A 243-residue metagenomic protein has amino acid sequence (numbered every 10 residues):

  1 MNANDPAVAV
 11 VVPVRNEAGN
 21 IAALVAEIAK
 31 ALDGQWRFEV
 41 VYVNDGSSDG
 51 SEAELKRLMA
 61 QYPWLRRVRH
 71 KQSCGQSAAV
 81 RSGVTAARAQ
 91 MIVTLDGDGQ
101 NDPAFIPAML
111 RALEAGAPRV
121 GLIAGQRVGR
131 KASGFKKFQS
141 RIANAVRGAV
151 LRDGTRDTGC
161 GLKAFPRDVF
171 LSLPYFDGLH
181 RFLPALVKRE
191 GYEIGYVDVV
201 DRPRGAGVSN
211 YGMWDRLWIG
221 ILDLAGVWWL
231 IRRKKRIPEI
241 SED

Functional and structural regions predicted by a protein language model:
M1-A7, A145, R152, F176-D243: Hydrophobic helical membrane-anchoring modules
M1-G134, D168, S172, A185-R189 (+2 more regions): Structured catalytic core of nucleotide-sugar glycosyltransferases
V14-E17, C160, G220: Hydrophobic transmembrane-helix microenvironments that flank and shape a buried ionizable site
V84-A86, R111, Q139-A143, G212-D215: Short, hinge-like loop/turn segments at secondary-structure boundaries
T85, K136, K163, H180-R181: Residues that recognize and position ribonucleotide moieties
Q100, F165, R202: Conserved sequence/active-site signature of Rossmann-fold short-chain dehydrogenase/reductase
E114-T158, K163-A164, V169-L171, A225-G226: Short, flexible, basic/aromatic active-site loop/helix in glycosyltransferases
